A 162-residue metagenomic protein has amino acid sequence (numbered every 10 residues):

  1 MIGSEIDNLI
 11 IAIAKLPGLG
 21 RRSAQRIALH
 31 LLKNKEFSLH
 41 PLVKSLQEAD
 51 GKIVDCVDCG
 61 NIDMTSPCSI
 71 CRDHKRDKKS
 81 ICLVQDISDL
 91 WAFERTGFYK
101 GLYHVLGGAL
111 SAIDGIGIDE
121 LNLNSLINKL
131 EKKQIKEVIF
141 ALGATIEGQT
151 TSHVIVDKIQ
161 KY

Functional and structural regions predicted by a protein language model:
M1, A12, K129-K133: Post-transcriptional modification and biogenesis factors for structured RNAs of the translation apparatus
I2-I6, K15, Q25-C82, D86-L90: Cys/His-rich Zn2+-binding cysteine-cluster or related metal-binding knuckle/ribbon modules and their
A24, D73-L142: Extended interfacial segments that mediate partner engagement and assembly in macromolecular machines
R95-T96, T151-H153: Short amphipathic alpha-helical segments
L142-S152: Acidic, metal-coordinating catalytic cores used for nucleic-acid/nucleotide bond scission and strand-transfer chemistry
D157-Y162: Short acidic, glycine/proline-enriched helix-loop-strand junctions
